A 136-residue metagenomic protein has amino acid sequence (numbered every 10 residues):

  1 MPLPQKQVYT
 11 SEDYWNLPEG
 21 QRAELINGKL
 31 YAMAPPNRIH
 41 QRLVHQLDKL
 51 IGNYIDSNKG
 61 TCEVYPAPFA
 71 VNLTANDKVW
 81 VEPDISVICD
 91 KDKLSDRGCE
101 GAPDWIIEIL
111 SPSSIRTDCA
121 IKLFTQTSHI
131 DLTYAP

Functional and structural regions predicted by a protein language model:
M1-P136: Gly/Pro/Ser/Thr-rich low-complexity, intrinsically disordered segments predominantly at protein N-termini
